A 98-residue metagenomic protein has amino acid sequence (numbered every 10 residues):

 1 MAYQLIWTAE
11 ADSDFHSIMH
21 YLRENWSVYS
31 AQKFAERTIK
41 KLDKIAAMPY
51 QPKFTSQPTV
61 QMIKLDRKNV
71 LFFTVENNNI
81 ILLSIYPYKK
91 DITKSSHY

Functional and structural regions predicted by a protein language model:
M1-A35: Arg/Lys-rich, positively charged N-terminal/basic patches that mediate binding to nucleic acids
D12-S13, I39, V70, K89: Alpha-helix N-cap/helix-start and coil->helix boundary motif
K40, M48-I80: Basic/aromatic recognition patch in beta-strand/loop cores that engages polyanionic ligands
K68-V70, T74-Y98: Enriched for short, Lys/Arg-rich terminal
